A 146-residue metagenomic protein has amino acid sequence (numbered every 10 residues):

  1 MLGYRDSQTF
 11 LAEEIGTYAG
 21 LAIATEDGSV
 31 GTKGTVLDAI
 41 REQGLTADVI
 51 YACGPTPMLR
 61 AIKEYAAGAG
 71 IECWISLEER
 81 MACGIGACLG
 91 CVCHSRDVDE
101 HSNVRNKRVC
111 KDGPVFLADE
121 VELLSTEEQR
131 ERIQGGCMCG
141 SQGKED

Functional and structural regions predicted by a protein language model:
M1-A82: FNR/FR-type flavoprotein reductase catalytic core
T9-A12, Y18, I40-A47, R105 (+1 more regions): Iron-sulfur (Fe-S) cluster-binding modules
F10, A61, C91-C93, E120: Residue-level recognition of conserved structural "scaffold" positions that shape functional pockets and channels
E14, Y65, S95-D97, V121-L124: Amphipathic, positively biased hydrophobic alpha-helical segments used for protein targeting and membrane insertion
L37-R41, A87-S95, L124: Short, surface-exposed amphipathic charged segments that create phosphate/polyanion-binding patches used for binding
T56, E79-V115, M138-E145: Local cysteine-cluster metal-coordination motifs and their immediate loop/turn environment, predominantly Fe-S cluster
